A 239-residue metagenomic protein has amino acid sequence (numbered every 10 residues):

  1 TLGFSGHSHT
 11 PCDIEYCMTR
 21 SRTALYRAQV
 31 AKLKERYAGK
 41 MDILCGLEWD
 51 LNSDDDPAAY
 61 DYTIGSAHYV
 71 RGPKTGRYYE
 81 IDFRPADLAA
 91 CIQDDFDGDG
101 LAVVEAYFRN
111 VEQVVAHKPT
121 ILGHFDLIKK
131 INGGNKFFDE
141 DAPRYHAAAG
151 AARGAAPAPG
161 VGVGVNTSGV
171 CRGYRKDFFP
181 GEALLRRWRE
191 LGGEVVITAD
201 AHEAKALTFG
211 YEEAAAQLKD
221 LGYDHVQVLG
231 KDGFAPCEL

Functional and structural regions predicted by a protein language model:
T1, T120, D224: Short acidic/polar active-site loop segments enriched in Thr and Asp
T1-A86, G100-E105, A206: A metal-dependent hydrolase metal-coordination microenvironment
F4, Y62-G154, G162-R172: Divalent metal-binding pocket/active-site signature
H7, L127, A201: Short, ordered loop/turn segments at secondary-structure junctions
T10, L51, R71, K130 (+3 more regions): Surface-exposed, flexible loop/turn segments at secondary-structure boundaries
A24-A31, E105-A116, G150-G154, E182 (+2 more regions): Amphipathic, non-transmembrane alpha-helical secondary structure
G39-I43, A59-D61, K118-I121, P157-V161 (+1 more regions): Short, well-ordered coil/turn segments that N-cap beta-strands
N135-L239: Charged catalytic cores and adjacent phosphate/nucleic-acid-binding surfaces used for phosphate/nucleic-acid chemistry
